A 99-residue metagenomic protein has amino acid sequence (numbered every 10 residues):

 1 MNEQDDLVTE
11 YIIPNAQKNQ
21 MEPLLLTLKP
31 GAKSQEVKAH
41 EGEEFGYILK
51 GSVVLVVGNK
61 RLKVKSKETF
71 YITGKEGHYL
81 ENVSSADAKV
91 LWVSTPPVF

Functional and structural regions predicted by a protein language model:
M1-E36, V93-S94, V98: A short glycine-rich, His/Asp/Glu-containing loop-to-beta-strand
L7, K65, G74-F99: Ligand-binding loop in jelly-roll beta-barrel domains
I12, G58-G74: Short acidic-glycine-tyrosine-enriched beta hairpin
N19-Q20, E41-G42, D87: Short acidic/glycine-enriched loop/turn segments that link adjacent beta-strands
T27-L28, K38-L55: Short, conserved beta-strand element in jelly-roll/cupin
K33-Q35, G51-V56, T69, H78: Short beta-strand segments in beta-sandwich/barrel cores
S34-H40, E81-V83: Short histidine-centered beta-strand/loop micro-motifs that create catalytic or ligand/metal-coordination sites
F45, S52-V54, R61, G77 (+1 more regions): Structural motif
